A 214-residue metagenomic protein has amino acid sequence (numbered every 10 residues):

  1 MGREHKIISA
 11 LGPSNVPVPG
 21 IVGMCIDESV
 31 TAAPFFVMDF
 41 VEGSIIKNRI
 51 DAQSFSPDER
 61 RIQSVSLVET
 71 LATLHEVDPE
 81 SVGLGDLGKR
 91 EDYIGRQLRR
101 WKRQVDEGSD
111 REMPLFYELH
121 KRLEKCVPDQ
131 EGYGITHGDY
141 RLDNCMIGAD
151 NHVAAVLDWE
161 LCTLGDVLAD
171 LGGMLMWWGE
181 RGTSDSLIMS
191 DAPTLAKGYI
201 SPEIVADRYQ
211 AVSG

Functional and structural regions predicted by a protein language model:
M1-I135, G148-N151: ATP-binding pocket architecture of kinase catalytic cores
I26-D27, L161-C162, G214: Short beta-turn/strand-loop junction motif enriched in small, turn-promoting residues
E42, D51, D106, L161 (+2 more regions): A generic structural signal for secondary-structure junctions that act as hinges or helix/strand caps at the edges
D58-R60, W159-D166, P193-A196: Glycine-rich "substrate-gating" loop/helix at the edge of Rossmann-like oxidoreductase active sites
Q63-L67, E112-L115, D139, V167-D170 (+1 more regions): An acidic site on a long C-lobe helix of protein kinase domains
I135-H137, L142: Catalytic-loop of the protein kinase fold
M146-D185: Catalytic activation segment of kinase domains across protein kinase-like and atypical kinase folds
A169-S213: Active-site activation/catalytic loop segments of kinase-like enzymes and analogous catalytic loops in related
